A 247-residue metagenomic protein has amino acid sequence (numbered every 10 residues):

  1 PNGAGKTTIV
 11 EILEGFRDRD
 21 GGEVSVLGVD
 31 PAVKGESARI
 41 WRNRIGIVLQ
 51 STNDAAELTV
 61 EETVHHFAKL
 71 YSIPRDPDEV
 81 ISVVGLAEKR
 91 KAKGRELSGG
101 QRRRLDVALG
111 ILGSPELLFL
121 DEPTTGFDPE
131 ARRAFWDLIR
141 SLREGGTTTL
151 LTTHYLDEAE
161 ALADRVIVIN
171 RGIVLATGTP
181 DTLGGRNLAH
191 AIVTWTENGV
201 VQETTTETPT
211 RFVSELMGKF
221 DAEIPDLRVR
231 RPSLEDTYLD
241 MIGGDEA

Functional and structural regions predicted by a protein language model:
E14: Helix-to-loop junction immediately C-terminal to a conserved catalytic motif
G22-V33, I40-W41: Conserved ABC transporter NBD signature motif
H65, K69-R90: Conserved ABC ATPase "signature" region
L118-E122: Catalytic Walker B motif of ABC-type/P-loop ATPase nucleotide-binding domains
T177-G178: ABC ATPase "signature
T182-A247: Short, charged/small-residue-rich alpha-helical element at the C-terminal edge of ABC transporter nucleotide-binding
